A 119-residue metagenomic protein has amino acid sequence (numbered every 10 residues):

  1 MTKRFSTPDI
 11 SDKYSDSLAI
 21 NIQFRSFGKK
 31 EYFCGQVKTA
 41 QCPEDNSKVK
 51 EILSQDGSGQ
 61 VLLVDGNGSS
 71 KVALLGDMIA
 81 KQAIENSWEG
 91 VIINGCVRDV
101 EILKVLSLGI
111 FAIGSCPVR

Functional and structural regions predicted by a protein language model:
T2-R119: Feature captures the catalytic cores and cofactor-binding loops of soluble hydro-lyases/lyases that act on carboxylate
